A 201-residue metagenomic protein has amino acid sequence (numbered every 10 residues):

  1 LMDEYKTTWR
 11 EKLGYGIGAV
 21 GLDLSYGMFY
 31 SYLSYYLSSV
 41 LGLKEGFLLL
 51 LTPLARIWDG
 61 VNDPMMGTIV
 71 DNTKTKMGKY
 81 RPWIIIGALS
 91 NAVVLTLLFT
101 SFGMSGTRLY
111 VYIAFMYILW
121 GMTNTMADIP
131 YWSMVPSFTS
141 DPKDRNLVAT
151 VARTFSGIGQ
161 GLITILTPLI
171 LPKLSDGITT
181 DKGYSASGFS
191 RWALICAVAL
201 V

Functional and structural regions predicted by a protein language model:
M2-V201: Membrane-embedded alpha-helical bundles of multi-pass transporters/translocases, especially carrier/permease families
